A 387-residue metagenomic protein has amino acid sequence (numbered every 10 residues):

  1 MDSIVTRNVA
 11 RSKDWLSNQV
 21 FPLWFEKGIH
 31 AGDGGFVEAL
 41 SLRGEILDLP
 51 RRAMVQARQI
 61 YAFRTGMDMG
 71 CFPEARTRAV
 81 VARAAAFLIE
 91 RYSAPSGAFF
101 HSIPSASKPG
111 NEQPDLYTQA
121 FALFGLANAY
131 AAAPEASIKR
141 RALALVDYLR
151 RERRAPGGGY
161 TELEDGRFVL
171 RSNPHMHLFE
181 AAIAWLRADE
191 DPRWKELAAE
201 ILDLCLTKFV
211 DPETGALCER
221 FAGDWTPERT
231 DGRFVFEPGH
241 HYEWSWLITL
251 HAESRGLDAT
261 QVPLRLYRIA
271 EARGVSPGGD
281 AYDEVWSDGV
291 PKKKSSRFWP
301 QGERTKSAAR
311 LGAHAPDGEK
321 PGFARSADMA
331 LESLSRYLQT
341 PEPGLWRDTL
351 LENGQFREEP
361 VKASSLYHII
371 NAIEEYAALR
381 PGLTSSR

Functional and structural regions predicted by a protein language model:
M1-R387: Glycan-recognition and catalytic cores of secretory/periplasmic carbohydrate-active enzymes
